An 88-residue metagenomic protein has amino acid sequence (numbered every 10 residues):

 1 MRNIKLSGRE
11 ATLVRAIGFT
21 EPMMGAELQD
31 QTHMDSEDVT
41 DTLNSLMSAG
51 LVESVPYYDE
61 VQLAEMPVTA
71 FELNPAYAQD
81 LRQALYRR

Functional and structural regions predicted by a protein language model:
M1-L13: Short alpha-helical segments that sit at the start of domains
M1-R2, D30, T69: Residues marking the start of alpha-helices
A16-T20: Short helix-capping/hinge SLiMs at alpha-helix to coil transitions
P22-Q31: Short acidic, hydrophobic short linear motifs in intrinsically disordered regions
H33-A49, S54: Short amphipathic alpha-helical interaction segments
P56-V68: Short, Lys/Arg-rich nucleic-acid/phosphate-binding segment
V68-R88: Short, amphipathic alpha-helical interaction segments positioned at domain boundaries
